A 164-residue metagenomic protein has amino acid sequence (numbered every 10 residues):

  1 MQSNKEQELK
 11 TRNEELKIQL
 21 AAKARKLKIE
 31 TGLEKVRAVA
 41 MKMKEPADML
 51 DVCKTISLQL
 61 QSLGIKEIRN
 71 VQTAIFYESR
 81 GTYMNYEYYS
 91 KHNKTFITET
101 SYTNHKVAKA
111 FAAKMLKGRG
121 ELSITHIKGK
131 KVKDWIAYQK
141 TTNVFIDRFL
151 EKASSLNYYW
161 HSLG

Functional and structural regions predicted by a protein language model:
N4-M43, M49-D51: Signal-transmission linkers at sensory-effector interfaces
K28, A40-D48, C53-E67, I75-Y77: Short regulatory alpha-helical segment in sensory/regulatory domains of signaling proteins that mediates
K35-A38, K42, L58, A113 (+1 more regions): Charged/polar, solvent-exposed surface patches and flexible loops
M43-D48, L58, K131-V132, Q139-V144: N-terminal start-of-chain detector that recognizes signal peptides and the immediate post-cleavage beginning
I65, K114-L116, L150, W160: A generic structural signal for short, solvent-exposed coil/turn residues that cap or connect secondary-structure
V71-I136: GAF sensory/regulatory domain recognition with acknowledged cross-activation on helical regulatory dimers
V132-G164: Helix-to-coil/beta transition segments that act as allosteric "coupling" elements at the rims of sensory or catalytic
